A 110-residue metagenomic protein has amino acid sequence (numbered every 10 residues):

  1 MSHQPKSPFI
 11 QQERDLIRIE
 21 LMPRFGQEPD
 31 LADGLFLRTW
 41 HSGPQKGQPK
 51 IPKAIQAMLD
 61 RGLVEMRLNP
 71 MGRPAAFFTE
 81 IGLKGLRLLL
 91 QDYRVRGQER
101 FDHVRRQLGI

Functional and structural regions predicted by a protein language model:
M1-E28: Short alpha-helical segments that sit at the start of domains
S2-K6, F36, G43, I55 (+2 more regions): Non-catalytic recognition/regulatory regions in large multidomain proteins
I10, P44-R61, R73: Short amphipathic alpha-helical interaction segments
Q27-K46: Short acidic, hydrophobic short linear motifs in intrinsically disordered regions
M71-T79: Minor-groove-contacting beta-hairpin "wing" of winged helix-turn-helix DNA-binding domains
E80-I110: Short, amphipathic alpha-helical interaction segments positioned at domain boundaries
